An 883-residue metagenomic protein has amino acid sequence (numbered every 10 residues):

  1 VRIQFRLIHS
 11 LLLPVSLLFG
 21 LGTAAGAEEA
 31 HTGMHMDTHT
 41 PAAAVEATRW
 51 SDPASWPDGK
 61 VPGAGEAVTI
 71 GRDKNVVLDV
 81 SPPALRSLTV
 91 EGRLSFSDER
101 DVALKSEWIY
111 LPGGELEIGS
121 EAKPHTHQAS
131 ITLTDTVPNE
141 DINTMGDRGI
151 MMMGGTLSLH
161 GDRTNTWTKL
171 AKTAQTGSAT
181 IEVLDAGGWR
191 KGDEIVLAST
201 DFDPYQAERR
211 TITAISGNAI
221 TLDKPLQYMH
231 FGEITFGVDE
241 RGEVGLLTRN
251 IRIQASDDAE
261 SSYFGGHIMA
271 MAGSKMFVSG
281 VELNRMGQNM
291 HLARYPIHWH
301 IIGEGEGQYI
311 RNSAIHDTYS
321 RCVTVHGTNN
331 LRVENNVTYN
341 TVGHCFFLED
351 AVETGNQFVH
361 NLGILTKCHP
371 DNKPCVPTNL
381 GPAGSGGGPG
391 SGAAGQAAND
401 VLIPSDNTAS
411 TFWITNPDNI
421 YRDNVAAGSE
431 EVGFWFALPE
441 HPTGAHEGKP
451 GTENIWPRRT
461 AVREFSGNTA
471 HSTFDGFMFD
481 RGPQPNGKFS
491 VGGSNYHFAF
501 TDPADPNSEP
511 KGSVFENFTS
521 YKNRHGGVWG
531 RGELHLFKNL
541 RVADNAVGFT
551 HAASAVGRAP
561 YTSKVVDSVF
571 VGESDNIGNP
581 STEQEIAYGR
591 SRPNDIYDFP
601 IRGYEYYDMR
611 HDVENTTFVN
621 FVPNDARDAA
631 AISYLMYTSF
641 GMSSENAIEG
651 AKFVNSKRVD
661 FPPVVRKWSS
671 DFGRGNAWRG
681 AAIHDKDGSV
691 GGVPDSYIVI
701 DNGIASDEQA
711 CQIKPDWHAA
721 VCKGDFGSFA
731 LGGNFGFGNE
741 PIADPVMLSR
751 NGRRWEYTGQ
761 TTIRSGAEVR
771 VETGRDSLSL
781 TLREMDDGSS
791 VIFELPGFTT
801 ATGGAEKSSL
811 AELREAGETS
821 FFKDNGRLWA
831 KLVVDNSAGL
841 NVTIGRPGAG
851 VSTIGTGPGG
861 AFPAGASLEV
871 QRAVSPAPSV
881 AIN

Functional and structural regions predicted by a protein language model:
H9-G20: Bacterial N-terminal signal peptides
A30-R148, M152-G161, T166-K191, W299-N312 (+16 more regions): Extracellular beta-sheet-rich ligand-binding/adhesion modules
E66-K169, W189, V196-D203, A207-R210 (+8 more regions): Extracellular beta-helix/beta-solenoid repeat scaffolds
E121-D147, R163-N165, K169-L170, L247-S261 (+9 more regions): Acidic/polar low-complexity surface segments
S178-L184, T213-M229, G826-K831: A generic structural motif
A207, T248, G273, V278 (+23 more regions): Parallel beta-helix/beta-solenoid
T452, G482, K488-H497, D502 (+4 more regions): Intrinsically disordered, low-complexity serine/proline/glycine/threonine-rich regulatory regions
